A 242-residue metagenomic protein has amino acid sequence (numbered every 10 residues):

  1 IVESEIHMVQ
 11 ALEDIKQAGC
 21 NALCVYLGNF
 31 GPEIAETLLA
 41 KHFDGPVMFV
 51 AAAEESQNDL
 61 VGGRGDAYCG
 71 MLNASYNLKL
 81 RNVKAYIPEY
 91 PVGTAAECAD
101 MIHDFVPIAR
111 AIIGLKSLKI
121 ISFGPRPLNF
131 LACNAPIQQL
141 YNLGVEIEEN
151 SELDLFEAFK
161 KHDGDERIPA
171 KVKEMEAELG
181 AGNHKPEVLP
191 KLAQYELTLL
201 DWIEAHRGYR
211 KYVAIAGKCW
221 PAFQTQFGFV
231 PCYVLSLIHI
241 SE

Functional and structural regions predicted by a protein language model:
I1-S75, R81, I87-I112, I121 (+1 more regions): Metallocofactor- and cofactor-centric catalytic cores in central/energy metabolism, strongly enriched
S117-K119: Residues that mark the start of a beta-strand
V213, L235-L237: Non-catalytic terminal/interface segments that mediate subunit docking, oligomerization, and allosteric communication
K218-F223: Short glycine-enriched loops at secondary-structure junctions
Q224-L235: Terminal, contiguous helix-loop blocks that mediate binding/assembly
I238-E242: Conserved small/polar residues in nucleotide/adenosyl-binding loops
